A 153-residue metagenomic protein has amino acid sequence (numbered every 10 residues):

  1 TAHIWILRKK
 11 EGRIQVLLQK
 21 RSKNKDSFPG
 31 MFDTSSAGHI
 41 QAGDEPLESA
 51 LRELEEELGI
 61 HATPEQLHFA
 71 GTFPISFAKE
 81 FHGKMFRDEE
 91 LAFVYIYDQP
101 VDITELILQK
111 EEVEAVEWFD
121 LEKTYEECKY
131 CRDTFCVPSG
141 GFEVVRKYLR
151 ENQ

Functional and structural regions predicted by a protein language model:
T1, R13-R52, E56, I60: Conserved Nudix-box catalytic region and its N-terminal flanking loop in Nudix hydrolases and closely related
A2-I6: Short beta-strand scaffold segments in enzyme catalytic cores
L7-K9, D98: A generic structural motif
K9-Q15, K84: Short, solvent-exposed loop/turn segments that connect beta-strands within catalytic domains and beta-strand-rich
K10, S22, F73: Short, flexible active-site-adjacent loop segments at beta-strand->alpha-helix junctions, enriched in small/polar
E11, I60-T63, D102-E105: Secondary-structure boundary elements
G30, G71-Q153: Nudix hydrolase/Nudix homology domain
H61-T72: A short coil-to-beta-strand element that immediately follows conserved catalytic motifs
